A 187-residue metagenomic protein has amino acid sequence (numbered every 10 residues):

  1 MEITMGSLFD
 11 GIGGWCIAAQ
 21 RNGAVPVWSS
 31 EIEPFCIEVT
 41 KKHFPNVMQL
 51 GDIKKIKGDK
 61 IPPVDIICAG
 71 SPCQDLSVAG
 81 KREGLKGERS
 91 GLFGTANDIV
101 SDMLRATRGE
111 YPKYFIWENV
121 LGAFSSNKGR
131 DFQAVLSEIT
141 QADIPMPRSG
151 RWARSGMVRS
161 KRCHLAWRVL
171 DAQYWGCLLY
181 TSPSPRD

Functional and structural regions predicted by a protein language model:
E2-Y111, V120-Q133, S137: Core alpha/beta nucleotide-donor-binding catalytic domains of modification enzymes
D52-K55, V169-Q173: Conserved acidic residues
I61, R162, L178-L179: A generic fold-level signal
V120, W167-V169: Flexible glycine/proline-enriched surface loops and loop-helix/loop-strand junctions
Q141-H164: Short mixed-charge
G156-V158, A172-G176: Short, conserved secondary-structure transition motifs
Y180-D187: Conserved small/polar residues in nucleotide/adenosyl-binding loops
